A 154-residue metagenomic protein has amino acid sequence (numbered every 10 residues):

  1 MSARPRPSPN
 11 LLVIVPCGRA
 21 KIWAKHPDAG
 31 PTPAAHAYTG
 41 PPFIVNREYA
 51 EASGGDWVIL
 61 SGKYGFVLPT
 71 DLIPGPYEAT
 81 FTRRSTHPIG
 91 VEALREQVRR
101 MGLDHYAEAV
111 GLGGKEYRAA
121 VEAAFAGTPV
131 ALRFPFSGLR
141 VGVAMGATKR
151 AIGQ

Functional and structural regions predicted by a protein language model:
M1-Q154: Peripheral peptide segments
